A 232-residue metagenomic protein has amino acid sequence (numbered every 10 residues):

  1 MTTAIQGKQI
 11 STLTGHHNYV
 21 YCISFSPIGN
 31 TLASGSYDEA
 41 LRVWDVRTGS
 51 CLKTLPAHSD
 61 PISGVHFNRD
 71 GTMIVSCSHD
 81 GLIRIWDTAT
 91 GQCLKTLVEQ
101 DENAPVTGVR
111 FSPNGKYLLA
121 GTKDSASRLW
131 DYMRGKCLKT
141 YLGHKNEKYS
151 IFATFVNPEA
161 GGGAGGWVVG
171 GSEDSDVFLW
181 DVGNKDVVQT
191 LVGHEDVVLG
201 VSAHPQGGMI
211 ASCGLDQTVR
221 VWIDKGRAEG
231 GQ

Functional and structural regions predicted by a protein language model:
M1-T3, I23, L41-D45, V65 (+4 more regions): WD40-repeat beta-propellers
Q9, Y19, I28, C51 (+10 more regions): WD40/WD-repeat beta-propeller blade-loop signature
S11, G29-A33, R42, T72-V75 (+4 more regions): Structural hallmark of WD40 beta-propellers
T14-V20, P56-I62, V98-V106, L142-S150 (+1 more regions): WD40/WD-repeat beta-propeller blade N-cap
I28, S34-D38, C77-D80, G121-D124 (+2 more regions): Conserved strand-to-loop turn within each blade of WD40 beta-propeller repeats
L199-G231: Blade-level signature of beta-propeller repeat domains, shared across WD40, Kelch, NHL, RCC1 and BNR/Asp-box propellers
